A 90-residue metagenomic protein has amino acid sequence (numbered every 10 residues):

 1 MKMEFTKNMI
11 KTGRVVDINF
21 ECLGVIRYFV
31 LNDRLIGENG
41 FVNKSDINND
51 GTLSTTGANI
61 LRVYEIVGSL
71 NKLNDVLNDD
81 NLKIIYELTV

Functional and structural regions predicted by a protein language model:
M1-K11: Mixed-charge, Lys/Arg-rich low-complexity intrinsically disordered regions
I10, E21-C22: A short catalytic or substrate-binding loop motif that flags glycine-/basic-rich loops and adjacent residues that bind
I10-R14, V30-L31: A short, compositionally biased
V15-F20: Tryptophan-anchored aromatic micro-motifs
G24, V42-N43: Short, surface-exposed beta-strand-loop junctions and turns on beta-sheet-rich folds
G24-R34: Short beta-strand-centered aromatic/proline hotspots
L35-V42: Short, solvent-exposed secondary-structure boundary/capping segments
N43-V90: Intrinsically disordered, low-complexity, charged/polar segments
